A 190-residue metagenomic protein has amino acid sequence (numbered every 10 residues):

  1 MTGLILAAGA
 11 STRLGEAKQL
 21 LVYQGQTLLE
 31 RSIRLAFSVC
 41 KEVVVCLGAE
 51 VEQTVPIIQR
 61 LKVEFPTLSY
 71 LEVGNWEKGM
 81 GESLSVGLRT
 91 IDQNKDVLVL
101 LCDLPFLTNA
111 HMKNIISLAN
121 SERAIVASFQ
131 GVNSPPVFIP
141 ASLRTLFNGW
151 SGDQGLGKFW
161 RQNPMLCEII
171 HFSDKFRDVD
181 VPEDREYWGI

Functional and structural regions predicted by a protein language model:
M1-N133, M165-F172: Nucleotide and nucleotide-moiety/phosphate-recognizing core
G3, G149-I190: Conserved alpha/beta core of the MobA/IspD/sugar-nucleotide pyrophosphorylase nucleotidyltransferase superfamily
R13, Q53-I57, L146, D178 (+1 more regions): Phosphate- and divalent-cation-binding pockets in alpha/beta enzyme and binding domains that engage nucleotide-derived
G15, E30, R144-F147, E183-G189: N-terminal/domain-start segments enriched in small and hydrophobic, helix-friendly residues, covering either
Q26, N94, A141-L143, P182-E183: Short loop segments at secondary-structure junctions
H111, S142-L143, K175, D184: Short, well-ordered alpha-helical scaffold segment located in the soluble/lumenal catalytic or ligand-binding core
K113-R161: Flexible, gly/pro- and Lys/Arg-enriched active-site loops
